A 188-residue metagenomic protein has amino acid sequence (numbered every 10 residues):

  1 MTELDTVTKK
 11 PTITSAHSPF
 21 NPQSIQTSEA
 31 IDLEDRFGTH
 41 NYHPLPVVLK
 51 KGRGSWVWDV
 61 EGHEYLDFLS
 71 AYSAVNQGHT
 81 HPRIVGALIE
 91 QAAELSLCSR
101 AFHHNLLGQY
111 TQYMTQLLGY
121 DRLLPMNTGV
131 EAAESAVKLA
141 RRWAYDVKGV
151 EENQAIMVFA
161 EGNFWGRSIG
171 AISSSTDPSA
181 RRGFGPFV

Functional and structural regions predicted by a protein language model:
E3-R53, A101: Active-site-adjacent loop/helix segments that line or gate small-molecule/cofactor pockets in enzymes
Q26-L33, I84, L106, Y110 (+3 more regions): General structural feature for long, well-ordered alpha-helical segments within catalytic domains of soluble enzymes
D35-T39, I89-L97, Q116, Y145 (+1 more regions): Generic secondary-structure signature for well-ordered alpha-helical cores
P46-L69: Active-site and channel-lining beta-strand-loop segments that bind or position nucleotide-derived/phosphorylated
Y65, A71-N105, Q109-N127: Glycine-rich phosphate-binding segment of PLP-dependent enzymes
L69-S70, S173: Short clusters of small/polar residues that mark proteolytic maturation junctions
Q112-V188: PLP-dependent aspartate aminotransferase-fold enzymes
